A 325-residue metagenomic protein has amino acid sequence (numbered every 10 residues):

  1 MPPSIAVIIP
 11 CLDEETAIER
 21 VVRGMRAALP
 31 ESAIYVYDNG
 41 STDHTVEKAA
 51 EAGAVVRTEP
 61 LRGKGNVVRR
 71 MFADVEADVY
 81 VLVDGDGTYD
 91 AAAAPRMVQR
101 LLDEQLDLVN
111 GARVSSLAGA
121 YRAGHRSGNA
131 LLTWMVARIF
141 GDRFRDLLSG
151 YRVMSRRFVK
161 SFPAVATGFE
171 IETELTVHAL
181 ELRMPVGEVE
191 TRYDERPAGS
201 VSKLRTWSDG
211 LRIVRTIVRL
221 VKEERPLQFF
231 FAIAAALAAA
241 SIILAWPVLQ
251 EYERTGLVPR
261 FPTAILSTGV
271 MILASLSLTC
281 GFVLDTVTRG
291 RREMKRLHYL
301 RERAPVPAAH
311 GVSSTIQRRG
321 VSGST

Functional and structural regions predicted by a protein language model:
M1, V165-A166, I171-T325: Hydrophobic helical membrane-anchoring modules
S4-A6, A33, E174: Cell-envelope/extracellular polymer assembly enzymes that use nucleotide-activated donors
D13-A27: Short, well-formed alpha-helical segments that are part of the catalytic scaffolds of diverse glycosyltransferases
E14-A17, S41, K64, D90: Donor nucleotide-sugar binding loop of glycosyltransferases
D38-V46: A conserved acidic beta->alpha catalytic loop
E59-D74, A91-F169, T173, D194-L211 (+1 more regions): Acceptor/aglycone-binding surface of glycosyltransferases and processive sugar-polymer synthases
Y80: Short aromatic/hydrophobic "clamp" motif used to bind/position activated sugar donors
D84-Y89: The conserved acidic donor/metal-binding loop of glycosyltransferases
